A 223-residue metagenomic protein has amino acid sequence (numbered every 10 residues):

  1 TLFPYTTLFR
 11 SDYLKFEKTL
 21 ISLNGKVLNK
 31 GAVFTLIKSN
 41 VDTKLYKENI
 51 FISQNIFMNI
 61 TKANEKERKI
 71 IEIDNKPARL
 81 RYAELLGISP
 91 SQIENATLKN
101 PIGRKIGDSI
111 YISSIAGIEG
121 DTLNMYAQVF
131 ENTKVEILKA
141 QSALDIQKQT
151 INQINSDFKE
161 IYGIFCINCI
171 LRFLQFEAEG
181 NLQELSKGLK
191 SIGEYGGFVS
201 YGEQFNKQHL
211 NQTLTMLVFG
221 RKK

Functional and structural regions predicted by a protein language model:
T1-Y5: Short, exposed "boundary/linker" segments that immediately precede the start of a downstream structural module
T6-K223: Hydrophobic alpha/beta core scaffold segments
